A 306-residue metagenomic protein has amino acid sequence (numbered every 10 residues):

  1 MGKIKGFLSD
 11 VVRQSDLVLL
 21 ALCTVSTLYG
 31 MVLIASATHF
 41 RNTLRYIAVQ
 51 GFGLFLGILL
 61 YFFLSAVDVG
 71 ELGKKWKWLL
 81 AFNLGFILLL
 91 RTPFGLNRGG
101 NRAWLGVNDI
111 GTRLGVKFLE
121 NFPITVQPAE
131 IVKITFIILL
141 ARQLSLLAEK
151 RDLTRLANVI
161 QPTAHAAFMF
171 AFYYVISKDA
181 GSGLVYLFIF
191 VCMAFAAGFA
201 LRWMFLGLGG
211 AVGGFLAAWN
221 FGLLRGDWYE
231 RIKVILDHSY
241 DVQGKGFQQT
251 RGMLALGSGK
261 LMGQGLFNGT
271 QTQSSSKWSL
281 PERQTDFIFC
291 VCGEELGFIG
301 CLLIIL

Functional and structural regions predicted by a protein language model:
G2-A21, S26, V32-K178: Membrane-helix boundary/helix-loop-helix interface segments in multi-pass membrane proteins
V12, A194-L206: Short loop segments and helix-boundary regions at transmembrane helix junctions of multi-pass inner-membrane proteins
S26-Y29, L303-I305: Hydrophobic alpha-helical transmembrane segments that constitute the membrane-spanning cores of multi-pass membrane
A37, I160-A194, N220-R225, G293-G300: Helix-loop-helix junctions and helix-breaking kinks within/between transmembrane helices of multi-pass membrane
L60, I299-L306: Internal alpha-helical transmembrane segments of multipass membrane proteins, especially hydrophobic lipid-embedded
W76-L80, W203-V212: Interfacial segments of alpha-helical transmembrane regions
L96-F122, L206-L302: Hydrophobic, glycine- and aromatic-enriched re-entrant/interface helices and adjoining loop segments
